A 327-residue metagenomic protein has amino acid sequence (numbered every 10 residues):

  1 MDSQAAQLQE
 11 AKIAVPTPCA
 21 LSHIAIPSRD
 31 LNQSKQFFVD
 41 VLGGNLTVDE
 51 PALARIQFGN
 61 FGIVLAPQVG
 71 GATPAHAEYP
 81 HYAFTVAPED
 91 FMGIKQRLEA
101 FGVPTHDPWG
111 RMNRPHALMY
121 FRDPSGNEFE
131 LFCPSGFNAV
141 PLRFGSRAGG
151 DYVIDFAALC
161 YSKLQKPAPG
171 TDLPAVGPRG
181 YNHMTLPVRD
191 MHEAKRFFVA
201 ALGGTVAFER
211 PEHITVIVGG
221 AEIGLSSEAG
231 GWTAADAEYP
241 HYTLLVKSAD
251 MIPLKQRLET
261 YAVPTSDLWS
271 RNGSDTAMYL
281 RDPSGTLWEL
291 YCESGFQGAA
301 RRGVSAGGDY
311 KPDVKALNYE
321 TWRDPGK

Functional and structural regions predicted by a protein language model:
D2-N32, Y82, F137-H192, H241-Y242 (+1 more regions): N-terminal beta-strand motif that seeds the catalytic metal site of vicinal oxygen chelate
E10-I13, Q68-A72, G170-L173, E228-W232: Short beta-strand/turn micro-motifs at beta-sheet edges
P16, A25-V64, Q68, T185-E228: Core segments of cupin and vicinal oxygen chelate
T17-A20, A75-Y79, M112-N113, G177-G180 (+2 more regions): Short glycine-enriched loop/turn motifs at secondary-structure junctions
S28-N32, Y82-E128, S135-G136, V188-H192 (+3 more regions): Vicinal oxygen chelate
N45-E50, G110-M112, C133-A139, T205-R210 (+1 more regions): Conserved catalytic-core motifs of GNAT/GCN5-like acyltransferases
V64-A66, Y120, E130, G224-S226 (+2 more regions): Conserved beta-strand in the GNAT
V64-L65, G71-P74, G102, F137-V140 (+4 more regions): A short local loop/turn or secondary-structure capping micro-motif enriched for an aromatic residue
